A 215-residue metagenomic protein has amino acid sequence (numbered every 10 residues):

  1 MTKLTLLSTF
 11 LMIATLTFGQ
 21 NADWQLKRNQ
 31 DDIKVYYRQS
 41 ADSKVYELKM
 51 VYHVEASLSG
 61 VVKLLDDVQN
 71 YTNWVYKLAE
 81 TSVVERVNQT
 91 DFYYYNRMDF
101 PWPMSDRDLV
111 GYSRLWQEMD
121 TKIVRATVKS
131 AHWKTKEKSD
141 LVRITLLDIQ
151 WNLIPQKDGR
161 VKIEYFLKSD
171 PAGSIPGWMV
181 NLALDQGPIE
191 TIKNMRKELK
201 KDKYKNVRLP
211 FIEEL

Functional and structural regions predicted by a protein language model:
M1-T5, G19-Q20: Short, Lys/Arg-enriched, disordered terminal segments
L4-T15: Sec-dependent N-terminal signal peptides
Q20-L215: Eukaryotic helix-grip
